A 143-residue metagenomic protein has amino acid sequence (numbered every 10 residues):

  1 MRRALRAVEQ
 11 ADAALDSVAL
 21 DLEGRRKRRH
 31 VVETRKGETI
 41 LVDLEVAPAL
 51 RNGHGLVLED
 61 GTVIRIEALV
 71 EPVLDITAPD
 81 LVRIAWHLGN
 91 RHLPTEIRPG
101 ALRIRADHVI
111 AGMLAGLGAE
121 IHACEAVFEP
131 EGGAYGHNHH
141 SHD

Functional and structural regions predicted by a protein language model:
M1-A14, K27, T34-K36, R105-D143: Helix-rich terminal scaffold detector
A19, R25-N90: Compact, glycine-rich, soluble single-domain proteins
I40, P99-A101: Short active-site oxyanion
P72, I97-R98: Short, contiguous strand/loop micro-motifs
L74, A101-R105: A generic structural motif
D80-L81, H87-R91, R98-P99, H108-V109 (+1 more regions): Conserved "landmark" site that anchors the functional core of diverse proteins
H92-T95, I121: Short, well-ordered alpha-helical segments in soluble proteins
